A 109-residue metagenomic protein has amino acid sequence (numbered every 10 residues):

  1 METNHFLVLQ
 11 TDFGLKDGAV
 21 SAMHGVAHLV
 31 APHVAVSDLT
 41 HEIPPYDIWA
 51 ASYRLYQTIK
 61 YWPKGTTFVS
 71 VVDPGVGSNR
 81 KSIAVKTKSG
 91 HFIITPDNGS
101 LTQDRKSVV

Functional and structural regions predicted by a protein language model:
M1-T11, G18-V72: Alpha/propeptide regions of enzymes that mature by internal proteolysis
L15, V76: Short, glycine/acidic-enriched loop or turn micro-motifs at the edges of active sites
A19, R80, D104: Active-site-proximal flexible loops/turns
E42-P45, G90-P96: Flexible, glycine/proline-enriched loop segments at strand-loop-helix junctions that form or flank small-ligand binding
P44, S100-Q103: Short gly/pro/ser/thr-enriched loop/turn and capping motifs at secondary-structure boundaries
Y56-W62, V71, A84-V85, F92-I94 (+1 more regions): N-terminal intrinsically disordered, low-complexity, charge/repeat-rich segments that act as generic
G77-G90, N98: Short Gly/Thr/Asp-enriched flexible loops that form oxyanion-binding sites at enzyme active sites
V108-V109: Conserved small/polar residues in nucleotide/adenosyl-binding loops
